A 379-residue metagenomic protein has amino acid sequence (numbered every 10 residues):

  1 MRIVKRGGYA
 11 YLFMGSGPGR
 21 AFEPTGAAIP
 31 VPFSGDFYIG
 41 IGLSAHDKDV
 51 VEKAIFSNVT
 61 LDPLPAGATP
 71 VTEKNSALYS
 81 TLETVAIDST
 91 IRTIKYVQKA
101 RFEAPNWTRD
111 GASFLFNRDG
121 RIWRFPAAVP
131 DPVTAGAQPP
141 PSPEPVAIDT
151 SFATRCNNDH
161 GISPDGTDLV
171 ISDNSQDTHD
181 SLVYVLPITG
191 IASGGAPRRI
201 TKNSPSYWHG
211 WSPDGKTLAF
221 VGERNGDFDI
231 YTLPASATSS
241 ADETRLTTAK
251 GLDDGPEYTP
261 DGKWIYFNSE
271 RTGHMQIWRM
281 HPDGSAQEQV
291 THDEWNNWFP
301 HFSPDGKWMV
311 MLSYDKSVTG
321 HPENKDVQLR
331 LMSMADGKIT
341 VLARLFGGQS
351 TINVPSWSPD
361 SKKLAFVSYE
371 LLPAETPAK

Functional and structural regions predicted by a protein language model:
M1-P70: Extracellular glycan-recognition regions
A68-K379: Sequence signature of WD/YWTD-type beta-propeller architectures
